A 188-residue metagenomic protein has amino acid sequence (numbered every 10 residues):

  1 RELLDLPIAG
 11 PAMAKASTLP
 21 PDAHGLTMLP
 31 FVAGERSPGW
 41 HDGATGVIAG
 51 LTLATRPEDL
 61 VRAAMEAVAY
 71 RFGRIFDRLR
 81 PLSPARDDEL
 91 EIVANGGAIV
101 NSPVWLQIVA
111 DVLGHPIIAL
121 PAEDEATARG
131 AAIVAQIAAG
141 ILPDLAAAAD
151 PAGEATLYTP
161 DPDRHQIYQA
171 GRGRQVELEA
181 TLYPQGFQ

Functional and structural regions predicted by a protein language model:
R1-Q188: Active-site core segments that coordinate phosphate-bearing ligands/cofactors across diverse enzyme families
